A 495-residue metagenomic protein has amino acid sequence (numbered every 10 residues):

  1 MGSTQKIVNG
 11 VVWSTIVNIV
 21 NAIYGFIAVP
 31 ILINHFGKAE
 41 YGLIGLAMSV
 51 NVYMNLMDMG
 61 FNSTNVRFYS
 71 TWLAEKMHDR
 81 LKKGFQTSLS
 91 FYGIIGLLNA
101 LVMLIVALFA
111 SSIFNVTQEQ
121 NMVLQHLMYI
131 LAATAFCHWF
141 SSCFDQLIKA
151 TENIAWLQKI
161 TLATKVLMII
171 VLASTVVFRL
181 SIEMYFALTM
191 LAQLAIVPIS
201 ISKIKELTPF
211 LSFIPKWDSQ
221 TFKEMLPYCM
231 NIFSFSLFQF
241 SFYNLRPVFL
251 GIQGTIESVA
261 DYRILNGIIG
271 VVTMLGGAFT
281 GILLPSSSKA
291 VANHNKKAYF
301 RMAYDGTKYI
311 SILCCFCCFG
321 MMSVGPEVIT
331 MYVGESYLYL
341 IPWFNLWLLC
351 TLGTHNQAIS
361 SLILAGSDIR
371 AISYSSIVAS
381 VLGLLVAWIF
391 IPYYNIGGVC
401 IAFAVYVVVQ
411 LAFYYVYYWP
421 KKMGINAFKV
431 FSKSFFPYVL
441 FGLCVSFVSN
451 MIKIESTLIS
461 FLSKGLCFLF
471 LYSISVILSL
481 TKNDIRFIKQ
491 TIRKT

Functional and structural regions predicted by a protein language model:
M1-I7, E183, P198-N244, S286 (+3 more regions): Interhelical loop/hinge segments that connect adjacent transmembrane helices in multipass membrane
M1-Y24, D79-S90, L124, K205 (+2 more regions): N-terminal membrane topogenesis motif
T4, V8, F136-I160, E183 (+2 more regions): Membrane-interface junctions at transmembrane-helix termini in multi-pass inner-membrane proteins
K6-T71, A100-L104, T134, I169 (+3 more regions): Signature of the first transmembrane helix
N9-G25, L188-S200, I204, S219-K289 (+4 more regions): Transmembrane helical elements of multi-pass membrane transporters/channels
N18, Y129, Q158-E206, P227-Y228 (+5 more regions): Hydrophobic alpha-helical transmembrane segments
M59-E75, A150, T208-P209, L265 (+2 more regions): Helix-loop junctions and terminal segments of transmembrane helices in multi-pass membrane transport/translocation
I425-A427, S446-T495: Membrane-proximal transmembrane or re-entrant/amphipathic helices at the cytosolic face
